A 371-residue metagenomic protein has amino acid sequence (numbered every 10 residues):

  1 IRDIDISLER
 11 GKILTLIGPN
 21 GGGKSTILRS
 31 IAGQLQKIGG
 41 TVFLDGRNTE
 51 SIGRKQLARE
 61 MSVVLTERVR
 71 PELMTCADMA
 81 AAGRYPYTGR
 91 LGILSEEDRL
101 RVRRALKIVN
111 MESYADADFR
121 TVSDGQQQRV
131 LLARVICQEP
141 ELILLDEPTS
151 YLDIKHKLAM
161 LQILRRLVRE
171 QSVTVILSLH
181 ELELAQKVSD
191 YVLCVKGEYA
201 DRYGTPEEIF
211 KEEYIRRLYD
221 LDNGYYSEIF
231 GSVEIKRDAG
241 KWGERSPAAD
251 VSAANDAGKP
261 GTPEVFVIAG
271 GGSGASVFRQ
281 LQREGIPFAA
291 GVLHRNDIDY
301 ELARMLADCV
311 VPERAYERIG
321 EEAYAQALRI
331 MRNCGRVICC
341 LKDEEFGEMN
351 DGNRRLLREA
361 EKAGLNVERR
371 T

Functional and structural regions predicted by a protein language model:
A32: Helix-to-loop junction immediately C-terminal to a conserved catalytic motif
G40-N48, L57: Conserved ABC transporter NBD signature motif
N48, L193, G197-E208: Conserved switch/coupling elements of ABC/ABC-like ATPase nucleotide-binding domains
A81, E96-Y114: Conserved ABC ATPase "signature" region
E139: Conserved catalytic motifs of ABC-family nucleotide-binding domains
I143-E147: Catalytic Walker B motif of ABC-type/P-loop ATPase nucleotide-binding domains
D220-R318, C339, G347, N366-T371: ABC ATPase nucleotide-binding domains
